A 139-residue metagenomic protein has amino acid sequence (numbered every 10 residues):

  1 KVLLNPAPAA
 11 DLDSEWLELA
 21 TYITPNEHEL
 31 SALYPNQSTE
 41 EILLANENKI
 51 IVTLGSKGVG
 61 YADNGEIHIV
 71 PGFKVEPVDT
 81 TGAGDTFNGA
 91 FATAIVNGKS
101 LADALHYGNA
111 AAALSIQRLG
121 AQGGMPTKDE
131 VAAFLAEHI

Functional and structural regions predicted by a protein language model:
K1-E41, K57-G58: Conserved beta-alpha-beta core of the PfkB/ribokinase-like small-molecule kinase fold
D11, T39-I139: Conserved phosphate-binding/catalytic region of the ribokinase-like
